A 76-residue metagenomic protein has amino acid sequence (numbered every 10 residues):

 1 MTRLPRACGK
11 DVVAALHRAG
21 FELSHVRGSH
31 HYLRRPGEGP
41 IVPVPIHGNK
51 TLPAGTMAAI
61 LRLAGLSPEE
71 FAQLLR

Functional and structural regions predicted by a protein language model:
M1-R27, P40: N-terminal first-folded block
T2, I46-H47: A generic secondary-structure micro-motif detector that highlights 1-2 residue hydrophobic/ambivalent hotspots embedded
L33-G37: Active-site beta-strand termini and strand-to-loop segments that position acidic
N49-R76: C-terminal structural segments of small proteins and small subunits
